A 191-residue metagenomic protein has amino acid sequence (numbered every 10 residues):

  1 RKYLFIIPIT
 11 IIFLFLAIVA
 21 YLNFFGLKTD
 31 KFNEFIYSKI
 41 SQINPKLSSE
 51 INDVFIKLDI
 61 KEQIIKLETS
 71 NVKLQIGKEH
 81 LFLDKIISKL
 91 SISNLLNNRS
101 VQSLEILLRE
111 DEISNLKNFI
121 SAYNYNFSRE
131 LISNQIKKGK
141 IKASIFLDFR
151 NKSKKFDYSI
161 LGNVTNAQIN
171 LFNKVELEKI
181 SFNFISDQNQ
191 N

Functional and structural regions predicted by a protein language model:
R1-L14: N-terminal Sec-pathway targeting helices
L16-N118, L131-K140, S144-R150: Terminal hydrophobic membrane-targeting helix
N52-V54, L81, S88, N118-A122 (+2 more regions): Beta-propeller and related beta-repeat scaffolds in trafficking/envelope systems
L58-E62, I76, N151-S153, G162-V164 (+2 more regions): A generic beta-sheet turn/junction motif
I65, F156, Q190-N191: Hydrophobic residues embedded in beta-strands of well-ordered beta-sheets
V101-S103, K155-S159: Outer-membrane beta-barrel architecture
